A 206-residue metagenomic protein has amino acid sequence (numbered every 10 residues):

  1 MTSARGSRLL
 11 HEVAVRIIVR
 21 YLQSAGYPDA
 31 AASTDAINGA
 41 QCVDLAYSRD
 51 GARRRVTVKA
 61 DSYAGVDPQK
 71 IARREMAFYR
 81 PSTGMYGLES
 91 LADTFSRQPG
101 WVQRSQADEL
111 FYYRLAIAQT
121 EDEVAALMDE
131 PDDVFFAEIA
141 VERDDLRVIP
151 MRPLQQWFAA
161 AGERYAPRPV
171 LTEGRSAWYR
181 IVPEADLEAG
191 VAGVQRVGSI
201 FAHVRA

Functional and structural regions predicted by a protein language model:
M1-R55, K59-A206: Nucleic-acid endonuclease domains
